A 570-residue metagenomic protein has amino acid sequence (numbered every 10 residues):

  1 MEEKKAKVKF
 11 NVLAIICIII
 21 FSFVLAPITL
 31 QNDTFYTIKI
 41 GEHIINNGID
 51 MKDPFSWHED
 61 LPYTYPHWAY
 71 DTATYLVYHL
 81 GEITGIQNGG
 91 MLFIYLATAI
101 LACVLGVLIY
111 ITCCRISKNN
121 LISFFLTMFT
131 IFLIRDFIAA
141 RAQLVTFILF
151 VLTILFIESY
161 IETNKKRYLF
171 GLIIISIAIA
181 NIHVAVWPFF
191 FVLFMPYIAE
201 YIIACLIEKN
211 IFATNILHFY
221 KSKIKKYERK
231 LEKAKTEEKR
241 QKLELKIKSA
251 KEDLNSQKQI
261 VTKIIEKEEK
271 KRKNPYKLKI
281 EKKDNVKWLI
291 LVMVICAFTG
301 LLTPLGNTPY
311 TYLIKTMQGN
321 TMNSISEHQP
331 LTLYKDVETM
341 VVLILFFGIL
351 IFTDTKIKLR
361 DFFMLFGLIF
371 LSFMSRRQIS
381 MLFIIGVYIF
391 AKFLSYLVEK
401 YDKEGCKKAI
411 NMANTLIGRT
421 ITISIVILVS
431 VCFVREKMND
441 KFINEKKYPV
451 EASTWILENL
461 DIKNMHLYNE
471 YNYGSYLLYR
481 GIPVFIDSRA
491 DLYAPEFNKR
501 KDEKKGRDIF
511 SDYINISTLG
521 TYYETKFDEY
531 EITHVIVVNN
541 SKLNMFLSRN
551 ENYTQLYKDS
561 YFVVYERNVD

Functional and structural regions predicted by a protein language model:
T29-Y36, I45-D50, H58-E59, V184-I260 (+3 more regions): Transmembrane catalytic cores of multi-pass membrane glycosyltransferases and polysaccharide-assembly enzymes
L96-I116: Transmembrane-helix motifs of polytopic, lipid-linked glycan transferases
L108, L133, V145-T163, F194-L206: Specific aromatic-rich, kink-prone transmembrane helix
I109-F132: Transmembrane-helix signature of polytopic, membrane-embedded enzymes that assemble or transfer cell-envelope glycans
T130-I134, L169-V184, L193-F194, T299 (+1 more regions): Membrane-interface alpha helices of multi-pass inner-membrane proteins
T153-L169, F347-T353: Membrane-interface transmembrane helices that cradle and orient dolichyl/undecaprenyl
S159-I177, K287-L291, L359-F366: Short hydrophobic alpha-helices at membrane interfaces in multi-pass membrane enzymes
L460-R500, I532-N540, Y565: Short periplasmic/luminal acceptor-recognition loop of GT-C membrane glycosyltransferases, typified by
